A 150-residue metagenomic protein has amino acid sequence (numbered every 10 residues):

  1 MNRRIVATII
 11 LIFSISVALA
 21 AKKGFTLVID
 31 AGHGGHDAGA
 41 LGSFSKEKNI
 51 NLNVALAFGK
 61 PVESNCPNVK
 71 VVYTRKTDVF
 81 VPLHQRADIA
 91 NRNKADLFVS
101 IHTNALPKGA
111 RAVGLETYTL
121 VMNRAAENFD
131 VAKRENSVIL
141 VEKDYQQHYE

Functional and structural regions predicted by a protein language model:
M1-I5: Positively charged n-region of N-terminal signal peptides that target proteins for export
V6-A7, I89: Sequence-pattern detector for short linear motifs and compositional/periodic biases rather than a specific fold
A7-S16: Bacterial N-terminal signal peptides
A20-Y149: Catalytic-core regions of hydrolytic enzymes
